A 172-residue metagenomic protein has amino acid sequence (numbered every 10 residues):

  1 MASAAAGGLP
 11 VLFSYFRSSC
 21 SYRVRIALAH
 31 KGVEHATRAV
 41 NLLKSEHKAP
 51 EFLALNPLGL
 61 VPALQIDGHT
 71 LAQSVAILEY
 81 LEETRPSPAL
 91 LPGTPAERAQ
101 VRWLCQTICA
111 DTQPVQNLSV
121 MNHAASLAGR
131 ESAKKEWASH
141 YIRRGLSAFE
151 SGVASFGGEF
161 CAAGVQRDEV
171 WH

Functional and structural regions predicted by a protein language model:
A2-E136, H140, S155: GST-like domain detector, emphasizing the conserved glutathione-binding G-site in the N-terminal thioredoxin-like
Q116, F160-H172: GST superfamily/GST-like fold recognition
Y141-G145: Alpha-helical packing segments of well-folded alpha/beta enzyme cores
L146-A162: Hydrophobic alpha-helical bundle segments that form small-molecule/ligand-binding pockets
